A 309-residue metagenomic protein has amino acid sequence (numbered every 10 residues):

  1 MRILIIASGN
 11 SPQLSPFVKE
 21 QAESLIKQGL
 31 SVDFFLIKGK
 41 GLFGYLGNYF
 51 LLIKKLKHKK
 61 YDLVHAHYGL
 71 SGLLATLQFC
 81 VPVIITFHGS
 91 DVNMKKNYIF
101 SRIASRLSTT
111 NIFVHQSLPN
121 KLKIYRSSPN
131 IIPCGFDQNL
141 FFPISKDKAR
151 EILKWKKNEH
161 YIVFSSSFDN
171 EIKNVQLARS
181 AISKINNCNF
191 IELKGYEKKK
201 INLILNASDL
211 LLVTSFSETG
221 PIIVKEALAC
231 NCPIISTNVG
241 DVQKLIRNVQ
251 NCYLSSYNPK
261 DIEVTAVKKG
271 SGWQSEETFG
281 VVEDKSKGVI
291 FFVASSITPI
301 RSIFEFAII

Functional and structural regions predicted by a protein language model:
A66-S71: Short His-centered aromatic/hydrophobic patch
K95, N120, F136-I152, K173: Acidic anion/phosphate-binding donor-loop and adjacent secondary structure in glycosyltransferase catalytic cores
S105, L203-S208: Short alpha-helical donor nucleotide-sugar binding micro-motif in glycosyltransferases
S108-I131, F136-L140: A short, active-site helix/loop in glycosyltransferases that binds the activated sugar's phosphate group
K154-K173, R179-I182: Conserved donor-binding/catalytic core segment of Leloir-type glycosyltransferases
F216: Aromatic "clamp/platform" in nucleotide-sugar-dependent glycosyltransferases that forms part of the donor/acceptor
P233-S236: Short hydrophobic beta-strand element within catalytic cores of glycosyltransferases and related nucleotide-activated
N248-N258: Conserved acidic donor-binding segment of nucleotide-sugar-dependent glycosyltransferases
